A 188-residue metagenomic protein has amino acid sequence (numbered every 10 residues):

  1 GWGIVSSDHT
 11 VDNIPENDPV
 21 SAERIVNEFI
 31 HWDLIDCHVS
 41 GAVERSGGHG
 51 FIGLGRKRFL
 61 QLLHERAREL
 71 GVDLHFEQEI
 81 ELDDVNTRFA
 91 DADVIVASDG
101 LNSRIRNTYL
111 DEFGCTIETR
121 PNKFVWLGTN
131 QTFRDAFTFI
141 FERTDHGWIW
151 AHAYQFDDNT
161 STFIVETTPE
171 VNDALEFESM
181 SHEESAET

Functional and structural regions predicted by a protein language model:
G1: Glycine-rich FAD pyrophosphate-binding loop
S7-W126: Conserved N-terminal helical subregion
F89-T188: Conserved FAD-binding catalytic core of PHBH/FMO-like flavoproteins
